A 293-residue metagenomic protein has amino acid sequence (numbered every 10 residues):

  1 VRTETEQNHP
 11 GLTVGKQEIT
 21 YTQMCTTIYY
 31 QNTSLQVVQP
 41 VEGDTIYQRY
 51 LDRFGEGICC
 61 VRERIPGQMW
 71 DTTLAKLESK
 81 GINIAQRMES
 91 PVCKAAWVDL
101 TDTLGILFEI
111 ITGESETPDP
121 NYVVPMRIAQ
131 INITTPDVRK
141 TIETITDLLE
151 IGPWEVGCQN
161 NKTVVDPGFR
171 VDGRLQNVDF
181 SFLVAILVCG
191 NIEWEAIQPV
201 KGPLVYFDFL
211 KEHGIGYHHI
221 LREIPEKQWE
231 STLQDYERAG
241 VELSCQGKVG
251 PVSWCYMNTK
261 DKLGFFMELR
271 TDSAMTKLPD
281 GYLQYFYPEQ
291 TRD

Functional and structural regions predicted by a protein language model:
V1, L77, T144-T146, Y236: Conserved active-site tyrosine of GNAT-family acetyltransferases
V1-R2, Q68, I151: The feature marks the first
R2-T3, E155-G157: Conserved S-adenosyl-L-methionine
E4-T22, E42-C59, S79-A95, T117-P118 (+5 more regions): A cross-kingdom feature marking solvent-exposed beta-strand/loop segments within repeated, beta-rich binding/scaffold
T22-S34, R49-M69, I128-P136, V184-E193 (+1 more regions): Vicinal oxygen chelate
T27, Q36-Q39, D71-V124, I133 (+3 more regions): Vicinal oxygen chelate
E56-E63, E114-I142, L148-E155, I215-I224 (+1 more regions): N-terminal beta-strand motif that seeds the catalytic metal site of vicinal oxygen chelate
N177-F180: Conserved acyl-donor/pantetheine-binding loop and adjacent beta-alpha core of acyl/acetyltransferases and related
